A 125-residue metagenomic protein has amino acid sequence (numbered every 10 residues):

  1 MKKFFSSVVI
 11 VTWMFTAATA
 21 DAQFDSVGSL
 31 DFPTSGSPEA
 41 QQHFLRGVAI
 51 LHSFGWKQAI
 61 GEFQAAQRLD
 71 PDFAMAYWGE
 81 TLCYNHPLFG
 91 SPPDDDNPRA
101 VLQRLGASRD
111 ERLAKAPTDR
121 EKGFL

Functional and structural regions predicted by a protein language model:
M1-F4: Positively charged n-region of N-terminal signal peptides that target proteins for export
S6-T16: Bacterial N-terminal signal peptides
A18-A20: N-terminal presequences and immediately downstream first alpha-helices
A22-L125: Short coil/linker segments at helix-helix boundaries
